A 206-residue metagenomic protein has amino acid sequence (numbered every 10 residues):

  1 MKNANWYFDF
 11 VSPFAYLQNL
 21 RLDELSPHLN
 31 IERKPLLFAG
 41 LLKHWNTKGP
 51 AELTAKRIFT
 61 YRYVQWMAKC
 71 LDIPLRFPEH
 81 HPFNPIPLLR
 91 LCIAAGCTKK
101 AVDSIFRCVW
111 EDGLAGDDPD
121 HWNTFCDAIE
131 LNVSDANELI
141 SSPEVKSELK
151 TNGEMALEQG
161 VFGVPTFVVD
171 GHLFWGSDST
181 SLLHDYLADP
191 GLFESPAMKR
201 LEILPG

Functional and structural regions predicted by a protein language model:
K2, K34-F38, E154: A structural preference for long, well-packed, hydrophobic secondary-structure segments
N3-N5, V11-L29, F106-G206: C-terminal cap of thioredoxin/glutaredoxin-like
F10, F14-D112, A197-G206: Structural alpha/beta surface segment adjacent to cysteine/selenocysteine redox centers across thiol/disulfide enzymes
